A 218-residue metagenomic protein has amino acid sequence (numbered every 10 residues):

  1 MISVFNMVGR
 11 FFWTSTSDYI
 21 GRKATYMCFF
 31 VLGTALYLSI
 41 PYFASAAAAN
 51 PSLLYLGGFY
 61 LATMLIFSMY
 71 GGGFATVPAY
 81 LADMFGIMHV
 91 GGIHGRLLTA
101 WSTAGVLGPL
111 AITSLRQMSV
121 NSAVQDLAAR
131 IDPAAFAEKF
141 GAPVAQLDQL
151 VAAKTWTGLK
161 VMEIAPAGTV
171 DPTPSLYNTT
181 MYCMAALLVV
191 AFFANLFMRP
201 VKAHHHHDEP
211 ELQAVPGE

Functional and structural regions predicted by a protein language model:
S3-F11, G71-G72, S102-V106: Residue-level signature of mid-helix packing/kink "hotspots" within the transmembrane helices of 12-pass Major
T16-S17, A82, A111-N121, D171-P172: Interfacial helix-cap and linker-helix signal at transmembrane-aqueous boundaries of multi-pass secondary transporters
D18-V31: Cytoplasmic membrane-interface "Motif A"-like loop-to-helix N-cap segments of 12-TM Major Facilitator Superfamily
V31-P51: C-terminal ends and interior cores of transmembrane alpha-helices in multi-pass membrane transporters/permeases
P51-G72: Hydrophobic core of transmembrane alpha-helices in multi-pass small-molecule transporters, especially MFS/SLC-type
G71-G86: Intracellular juxtamembrane helix-capping segments at the cytosolic ends of symmetry-related transmembrane helices
I87-L97: Loop-to-transmembrane helix entry/capping segments in MFS-fold secondary transporters and related SLC/MFSD carriers
F136-A153, Y182-L212: Multi-pass alpha-helical transporter architecture, strongest for 12-TM Major Facilitator/SLC carriers used
